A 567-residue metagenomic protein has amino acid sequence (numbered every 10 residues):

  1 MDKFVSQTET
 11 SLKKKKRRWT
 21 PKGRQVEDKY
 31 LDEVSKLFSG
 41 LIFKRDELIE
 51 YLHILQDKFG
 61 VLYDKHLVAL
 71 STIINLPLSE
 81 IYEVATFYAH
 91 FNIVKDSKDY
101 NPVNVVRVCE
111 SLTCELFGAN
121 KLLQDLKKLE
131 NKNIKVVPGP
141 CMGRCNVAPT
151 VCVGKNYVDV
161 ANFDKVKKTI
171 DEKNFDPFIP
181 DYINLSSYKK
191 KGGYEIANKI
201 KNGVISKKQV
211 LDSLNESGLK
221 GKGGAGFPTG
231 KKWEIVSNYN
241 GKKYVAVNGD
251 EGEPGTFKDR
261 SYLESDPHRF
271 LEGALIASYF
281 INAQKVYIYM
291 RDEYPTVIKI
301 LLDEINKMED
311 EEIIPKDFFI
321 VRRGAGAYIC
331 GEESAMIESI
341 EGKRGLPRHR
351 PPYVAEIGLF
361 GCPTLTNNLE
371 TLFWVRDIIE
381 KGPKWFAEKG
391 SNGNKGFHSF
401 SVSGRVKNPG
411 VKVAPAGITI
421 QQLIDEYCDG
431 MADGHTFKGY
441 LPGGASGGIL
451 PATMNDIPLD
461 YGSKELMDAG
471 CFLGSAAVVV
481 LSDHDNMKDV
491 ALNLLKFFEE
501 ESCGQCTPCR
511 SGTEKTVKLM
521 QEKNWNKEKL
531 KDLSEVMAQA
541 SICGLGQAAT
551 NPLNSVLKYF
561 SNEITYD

Functional and structural regions predicted by a protein language model:
K15-V106, E110-M142, N146-D176, E195-E216 (+8 more regions): Ferredoxin-type iron-sulfur electron-transfer modules in oxidoreductases and energy-metabolism complexes
Y88, D266-F280: Histidine-anchored nucleotide/phosphate-binding helix
V153-K155, S403-P409, P442-G443: Short strand-turn-strand beta-turns centered on an Asx-Gly dipeptide
Y188-E195, V247-D259, V354-L359, S401-V406: Gly-rich Lys/Arg/Thr-decorated short loops/hinges at beta-loop-alpha junctions or inter-strand turns that position
Q209-K243: N-terminal glycine-rich phosphate/pyrophosphate-binding loops that anchor nucleotide-derived ligands and cofactors
K232, D429-G444: Short loop-to-beta-strand transition segments
G273-L275, A416-A432: Short amphipathic, charge-patterned alpha-helical segments
I298-A416, C428-G430: Hydrophobic alpha-helical positions that pack around
